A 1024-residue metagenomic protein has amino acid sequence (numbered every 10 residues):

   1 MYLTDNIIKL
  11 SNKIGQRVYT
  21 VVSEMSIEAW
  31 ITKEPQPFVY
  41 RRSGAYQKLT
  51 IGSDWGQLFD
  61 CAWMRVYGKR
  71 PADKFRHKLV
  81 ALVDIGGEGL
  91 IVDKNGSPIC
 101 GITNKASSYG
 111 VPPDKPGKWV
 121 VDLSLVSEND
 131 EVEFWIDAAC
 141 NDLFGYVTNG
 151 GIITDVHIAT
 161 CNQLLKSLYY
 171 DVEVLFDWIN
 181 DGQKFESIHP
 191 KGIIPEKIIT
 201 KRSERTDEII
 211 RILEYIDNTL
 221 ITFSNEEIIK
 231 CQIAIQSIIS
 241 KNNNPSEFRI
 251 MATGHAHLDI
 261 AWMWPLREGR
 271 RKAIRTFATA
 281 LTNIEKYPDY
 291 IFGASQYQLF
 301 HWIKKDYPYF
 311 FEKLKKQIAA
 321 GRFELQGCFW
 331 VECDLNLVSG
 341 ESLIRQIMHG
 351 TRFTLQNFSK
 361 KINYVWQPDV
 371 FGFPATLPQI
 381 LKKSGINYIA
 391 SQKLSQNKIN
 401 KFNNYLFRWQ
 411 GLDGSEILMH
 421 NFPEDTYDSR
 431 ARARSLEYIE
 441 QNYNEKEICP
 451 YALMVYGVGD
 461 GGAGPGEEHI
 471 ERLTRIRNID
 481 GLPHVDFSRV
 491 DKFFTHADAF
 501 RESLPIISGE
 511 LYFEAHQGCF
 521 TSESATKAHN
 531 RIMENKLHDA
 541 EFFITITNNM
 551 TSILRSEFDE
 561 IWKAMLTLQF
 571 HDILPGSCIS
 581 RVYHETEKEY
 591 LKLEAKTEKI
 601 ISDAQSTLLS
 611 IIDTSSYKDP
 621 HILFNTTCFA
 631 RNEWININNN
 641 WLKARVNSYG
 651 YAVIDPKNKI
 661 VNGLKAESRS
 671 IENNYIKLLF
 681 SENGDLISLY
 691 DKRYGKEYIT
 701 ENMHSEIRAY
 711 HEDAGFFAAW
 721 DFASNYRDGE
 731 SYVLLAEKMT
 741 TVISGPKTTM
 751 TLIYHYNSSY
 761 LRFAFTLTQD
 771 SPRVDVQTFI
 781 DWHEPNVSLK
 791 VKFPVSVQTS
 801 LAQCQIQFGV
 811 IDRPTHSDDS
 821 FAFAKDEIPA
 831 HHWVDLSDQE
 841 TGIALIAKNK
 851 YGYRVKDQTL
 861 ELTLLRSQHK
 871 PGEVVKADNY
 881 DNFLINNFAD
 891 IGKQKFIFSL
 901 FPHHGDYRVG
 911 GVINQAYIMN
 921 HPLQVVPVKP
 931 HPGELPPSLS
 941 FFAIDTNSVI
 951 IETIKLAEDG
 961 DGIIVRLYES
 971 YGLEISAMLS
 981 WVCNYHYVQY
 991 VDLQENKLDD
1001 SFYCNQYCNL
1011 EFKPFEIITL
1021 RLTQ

Functional and structural regions predicted by a protein language model:
M1-P37, I152-W264, E534-W641, R645-V646 (+4 more regions): Histidine-centered catalytic/metal-binding microenvironments
I51-G86, W135-N180: Beta-strand-rich recognition domains
F75-K94, F134, I622-T626, L979: Aromatic-lined ligand-binding clefts that engage carbohydrates, nucleic acids, or primary amines
L90-G150: Beta-strand-rich ligand-recognition modules
I193, K197-I221, H257, A261-M263 (+4 more regions): Catalytic grooves of carbohydrate-active enzymes
I235-A252, K272-Y287, W302-K361, A375-K383 (+2 more regions): Catalytic alpha-helical scaffold of carbohydrate-active enzymes acting on polysaccharides/glycoconjugates
L335-Q356, P423-N444, T748: Alpha-helical scaffold elements lining the catalytic groove of polysaccharide deacetylases
L377-K382, Q396, Y405-L406, R432 (+8 more regions): C-terminal (or distal) subdomains of carbohydrate-active enzymes
